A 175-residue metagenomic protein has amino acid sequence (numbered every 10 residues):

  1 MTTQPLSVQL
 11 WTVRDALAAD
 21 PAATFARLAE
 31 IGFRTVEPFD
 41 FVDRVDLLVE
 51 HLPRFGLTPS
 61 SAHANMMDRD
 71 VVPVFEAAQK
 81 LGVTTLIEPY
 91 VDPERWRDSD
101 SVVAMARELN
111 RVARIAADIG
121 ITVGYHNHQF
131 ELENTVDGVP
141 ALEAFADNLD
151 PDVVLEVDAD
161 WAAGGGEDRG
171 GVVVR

Functional and structural regions predicted by a protein language model:
M1-T84: N-terminal pre-domain/capping segments
T12-R14, D40-V42, N65-M66, V91-P93 (+2 more regions): Active-site-proximal loop/turn and secondary-structure-junction residues that shape catalytic pockets, frequently
A22-A23, V72, S101-N110, D137-E143 (+1 more regions): Charged helix-capping and loop-helix junction motifs
D46, W96, E133: Glycine/Thr-rich phosphate-binding loops of Rossmann-like dinucleotide-binding domains
D46-A64, N110-A116, L142-P151: Alpha-helix-loop-beta-strand connector modules within alpha/beta enzyme cores
P59-S61, I87-E88, Y125, V157: Hydrophobic residues in well-ordered beta-strands that form the structural core
R69-L109: Glycine/small-residue-rich loop that forms an oxyanion/phosphate-binding "nest" at active or ligand-binding sites
D118-R175: Acidic/histidine-rich catalytic cores of soluble enzymes
